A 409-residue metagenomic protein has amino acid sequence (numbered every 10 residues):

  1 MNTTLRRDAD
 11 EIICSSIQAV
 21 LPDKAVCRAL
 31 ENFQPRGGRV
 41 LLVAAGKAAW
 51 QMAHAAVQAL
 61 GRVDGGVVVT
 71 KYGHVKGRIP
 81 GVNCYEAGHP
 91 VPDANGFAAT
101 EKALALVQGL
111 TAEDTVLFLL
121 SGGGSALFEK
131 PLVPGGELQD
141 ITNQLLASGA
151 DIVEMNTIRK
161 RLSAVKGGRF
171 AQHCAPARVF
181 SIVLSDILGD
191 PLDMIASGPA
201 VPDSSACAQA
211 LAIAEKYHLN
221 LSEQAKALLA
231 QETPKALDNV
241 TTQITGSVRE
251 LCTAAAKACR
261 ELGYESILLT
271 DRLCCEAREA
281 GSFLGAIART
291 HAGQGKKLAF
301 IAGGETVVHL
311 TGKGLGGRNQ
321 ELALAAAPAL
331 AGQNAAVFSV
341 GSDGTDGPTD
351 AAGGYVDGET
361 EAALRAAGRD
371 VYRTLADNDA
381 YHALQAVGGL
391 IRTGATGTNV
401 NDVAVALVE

Functional and structural regions predicted by a protein language model:
M1-V43, Q51-M52: An N-terminal, well-structured beta->alpha segment
V43-A45, V67-T70, L117-G122, S181-I187 (+3 more regions): Short beta-strand segments
A55-G65, I79-C84, L104, Q108 (+5 more regions): A glycine- and small-aliphatic-rich helix-loop capping segment at beta-alpha/alpha-beta transitions that lines
T70-A112, E154, I158-R159: Glycine-rich oxoanion-binding loops at beta->alpha junctions
P134-N220: Internal gly/pro-rich beta-alpha loop/helix module that stabilizes soluble enzyme cofactors or their anionic handles
A177-F180, P202-F283, I287: Accessory alpha-helical/coil subdomains and C-terminal extensions that flank or cap enzyme catalytic cores
G263-S339, G347-P348: Active-site segments that bind and position negatively charged phosphate/pyrophosphate groups
L324-E409: Internal helix-turn-beta structural module
